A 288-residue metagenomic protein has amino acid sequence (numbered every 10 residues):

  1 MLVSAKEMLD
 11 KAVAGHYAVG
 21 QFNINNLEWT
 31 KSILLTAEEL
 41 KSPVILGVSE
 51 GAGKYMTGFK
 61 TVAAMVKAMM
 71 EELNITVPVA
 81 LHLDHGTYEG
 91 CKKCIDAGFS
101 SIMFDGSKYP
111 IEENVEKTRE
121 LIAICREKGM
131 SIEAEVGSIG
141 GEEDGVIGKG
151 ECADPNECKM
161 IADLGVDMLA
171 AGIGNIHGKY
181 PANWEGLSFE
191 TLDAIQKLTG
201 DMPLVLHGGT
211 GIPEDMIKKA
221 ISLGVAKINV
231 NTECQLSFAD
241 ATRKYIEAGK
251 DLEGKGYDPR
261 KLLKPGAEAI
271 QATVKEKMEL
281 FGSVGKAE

Functional and structural regions predicted by a protein language model:
V3-G15, L27-A52, T57-T76, H85-M202 (+6 more regions): Alpha/beta enzyme core
A14-Y17, P259: Glycine- and acidic
V19-N23, L81-H82, M103, L204-H207 (+1 more regions): Short catalytic-loop micro-motif centered on adjacent basic/acidic residues
Q21, T199, P213, P259: Metal-dependent phosphohydrolase cores
I173, G208-T210, T232: Active-site proximal loops enriched in glycine and acidic residues that flank catalytic Cys/His/Asp and coordinate
E247-D258: Active-site gating loops and adjacent loop-to-helix segments of metal-dependent hydrolytic enzymes
